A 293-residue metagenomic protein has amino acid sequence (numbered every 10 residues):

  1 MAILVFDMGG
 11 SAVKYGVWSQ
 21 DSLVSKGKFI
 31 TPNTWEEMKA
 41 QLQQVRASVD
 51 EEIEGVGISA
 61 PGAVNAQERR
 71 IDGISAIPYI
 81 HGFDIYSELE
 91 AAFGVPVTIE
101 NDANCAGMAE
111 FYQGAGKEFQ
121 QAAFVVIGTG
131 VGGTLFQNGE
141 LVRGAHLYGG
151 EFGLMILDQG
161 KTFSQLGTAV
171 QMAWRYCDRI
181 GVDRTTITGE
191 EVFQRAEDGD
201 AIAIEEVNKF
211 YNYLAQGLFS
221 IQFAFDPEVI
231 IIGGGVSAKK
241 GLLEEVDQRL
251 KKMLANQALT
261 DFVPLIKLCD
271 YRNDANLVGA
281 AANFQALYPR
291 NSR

Functional and structural regions predicted by a protein language model:
M1-G55, A66-R70, S87-V95, Y112-F119 (+1 more regions): ATP-binding/phosphotransfer module of carbohydrate and carboxylate kinases, centering on a glycine-rich
D7, G57-P61, F124-G130: Short beta-strand segments
S19, A60, Q67, Q137-N138: A cytosolic small-molecule/anion-sensing beta-strand core signal
T31-N33, Y79, Y148-E151: A short acidic/small-residue loop/turn micro-motif
R70-G82: A charged helix-plus-loop insertion that forms the helical arch/lid used to bind and gate nucleic-acid substrates
V97-N101: General beta-strand structural signal in soluble alpha/beta enzymes
D102, G128, A280: Active-site glycine-centered loops adjacent to acidic/histidine catalytic or metal-binding residues that shape
K117-A169: Glycine-rich phosphate-binding loop of actin/hexokinase-like ATP-binding domains
